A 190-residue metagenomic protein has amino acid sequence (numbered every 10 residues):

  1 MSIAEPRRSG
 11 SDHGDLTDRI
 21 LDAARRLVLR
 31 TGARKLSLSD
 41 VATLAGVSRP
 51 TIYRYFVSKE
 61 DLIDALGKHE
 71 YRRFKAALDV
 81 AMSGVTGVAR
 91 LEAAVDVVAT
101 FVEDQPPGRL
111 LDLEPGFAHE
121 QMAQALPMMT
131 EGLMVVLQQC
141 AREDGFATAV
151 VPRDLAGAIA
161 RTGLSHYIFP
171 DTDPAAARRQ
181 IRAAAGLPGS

Functional and structural regions predicted by a protein language model:
M1-L44, D61-D64: Basic, helix-initiating cap at the start of DNA-binding domains
H13-T17, V151-A156, A160, P174-R178: Short amphipathic alpha-helix in the helical subdomain of ABC transporter nucleotide-binding domains
I20-V28, E70, F74, L78 (+1 more regions): Short hydrophobic clusters on alpha-helical segments that form packing/core surfaces in small helical domains
A45-F56: Short hydrophobic/aromatic patch on the recognition helix
A65, D79-D104, A118, L155-A156: Hydrophobic alpha-helical connector segments
K75, A118-G157: Amphipathic alpha-helical packing segments from all-alpha helical-bundle domains
V88-L113, A123-M128, Q138: Helical hydrophobic small-molecule/effector-binding pocket
T100-D104, Q139, G157-A176, G186-S190: Amphipathic C-terminal alpha-helical segment
